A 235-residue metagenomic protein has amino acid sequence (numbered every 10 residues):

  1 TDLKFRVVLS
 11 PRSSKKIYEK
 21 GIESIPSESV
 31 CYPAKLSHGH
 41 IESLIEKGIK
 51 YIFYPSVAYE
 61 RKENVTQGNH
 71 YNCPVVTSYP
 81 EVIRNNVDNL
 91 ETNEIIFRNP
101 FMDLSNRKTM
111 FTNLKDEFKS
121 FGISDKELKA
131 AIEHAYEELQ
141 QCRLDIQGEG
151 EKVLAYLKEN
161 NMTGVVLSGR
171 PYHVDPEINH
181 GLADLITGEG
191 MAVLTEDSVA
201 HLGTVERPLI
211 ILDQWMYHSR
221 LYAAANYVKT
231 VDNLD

Functional and structural regions predicted by a protein language model:
T1-D235: An N-terminal assembly and electron-transfer interface module characteristic of large anaerobic redox and radical
